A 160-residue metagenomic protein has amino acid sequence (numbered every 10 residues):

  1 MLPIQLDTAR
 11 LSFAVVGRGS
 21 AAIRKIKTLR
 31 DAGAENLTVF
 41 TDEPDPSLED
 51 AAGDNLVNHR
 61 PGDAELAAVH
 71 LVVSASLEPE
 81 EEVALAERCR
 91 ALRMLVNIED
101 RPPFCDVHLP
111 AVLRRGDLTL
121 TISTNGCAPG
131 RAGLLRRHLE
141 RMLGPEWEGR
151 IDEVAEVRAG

Functional and structural regions predicted by a protein language model:
L2-R30, E153-A159: Glycine-rich adenosine-cofactor-binding loop
S20-A21, P79-E80, G126: Residue-level detector of alpha-helix initiation sites
R24, D31-E49: NAD(P)-binding Rossmann-fold cofactor-contacting core
N36, L56, R93-V96: Hydrophobic beta-strand scaffold residues
D50-A67: Glycine-rich, highly charged phosphate/nucleotide-binding loops
H70-S76, V107-C127: Short basic, glycine-rich beta-strand/loop surfaces that mediate nucleic-acid
L71-S76, E82-L109: ADP-ribose/adenylate-binding Rossmann-like module
G126-G160: An accessory alpha-helical subdomain
